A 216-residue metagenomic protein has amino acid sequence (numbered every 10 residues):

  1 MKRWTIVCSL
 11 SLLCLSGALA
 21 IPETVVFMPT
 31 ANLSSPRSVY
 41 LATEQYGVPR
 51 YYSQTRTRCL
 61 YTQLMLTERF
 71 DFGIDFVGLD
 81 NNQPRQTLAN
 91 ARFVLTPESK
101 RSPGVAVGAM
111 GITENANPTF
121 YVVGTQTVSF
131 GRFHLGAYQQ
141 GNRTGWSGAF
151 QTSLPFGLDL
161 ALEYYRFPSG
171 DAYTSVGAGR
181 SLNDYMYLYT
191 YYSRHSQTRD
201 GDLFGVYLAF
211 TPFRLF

Functional and structural regions predicted by a protein language model:
M1-W4: Positively charged n-region of N-terminal signal peptides that target proteins for export
V7-L15: Bacterial N-terminal signal peptides
L19-F120, T125-G131, F150, L154-L158 (+2 more regions): Transmembrane beta-barrel domains of Gram-negative outer membranes and organellar outer membranes
H134: Alpha-helical interaction elements
G141-R143: Short coil/turn segments at the loop-to-beta-strand junctions that recur within blades of beta-propeller repeat folds
G145-A149: General zinc-binding finger modules coordinated by cysteine/histidine
S169-G170: Active-site environment of divalent metal-dependent phosphoester hydrolases
